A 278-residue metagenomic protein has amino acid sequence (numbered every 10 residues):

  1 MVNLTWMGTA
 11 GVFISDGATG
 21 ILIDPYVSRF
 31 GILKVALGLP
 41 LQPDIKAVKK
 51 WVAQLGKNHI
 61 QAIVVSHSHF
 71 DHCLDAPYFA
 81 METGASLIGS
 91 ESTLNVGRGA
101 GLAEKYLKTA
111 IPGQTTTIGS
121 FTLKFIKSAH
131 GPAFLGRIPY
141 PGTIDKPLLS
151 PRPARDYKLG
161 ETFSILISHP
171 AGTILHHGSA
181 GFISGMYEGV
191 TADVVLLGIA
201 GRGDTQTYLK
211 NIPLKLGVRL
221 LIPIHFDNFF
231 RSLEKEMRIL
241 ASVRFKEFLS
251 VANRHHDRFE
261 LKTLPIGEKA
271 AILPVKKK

Functional and structural regions predicted by a protein language model:
M1-N3, S15-I21, T115-K124, S168-I174 (+1 more regions): Beta-strand-turn-beta hairpins that frame and shape the catalytic cleft of phosphate-ester-processing enzymes
A10, F30, S68-C73, L94-V96 (+6 more regions): Active-site environment of divalent metal-dependent phosphoester hydrolases
T19-V64, L74-Y78, G136-S150, G181-E188: Pre-active-site segment of Zn-dependent metallo-hydrolases
G20-L37, F121-I138, N211-P223, D227: Short, solvent-exposed beta-strand-terminating loops
L22-D24, H59-S68, I88-E91, L175-A180 (+3 more regions): Active-site neighborhood of phospho(di)ester-bond hydrolases with catalytic His/Asp-centered motifs
I32, K49-T117, F121-P139: Active-site HxH/HxHxD metal-binding segment of metal-dependent hydrolases
S86, L94, G101-E104, K108-T115 (+2 more regions): Binuclear metal-ion centers of metallo-dependent hydrolases, dominated by the metallo-beta-lactamase
R152-K215: Active-site-proximal loop/helix segments of hydrolase catalytic cores
